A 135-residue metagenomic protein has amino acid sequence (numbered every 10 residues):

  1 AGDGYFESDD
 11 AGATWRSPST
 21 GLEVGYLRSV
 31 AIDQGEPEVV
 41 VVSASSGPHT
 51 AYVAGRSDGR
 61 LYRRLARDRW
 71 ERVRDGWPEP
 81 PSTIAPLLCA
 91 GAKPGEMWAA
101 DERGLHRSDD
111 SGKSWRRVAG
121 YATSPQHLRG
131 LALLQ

Functional and structural regions predicted by a protein language model:
A1-Q135: Extracellular glycan-interacting surfaces
